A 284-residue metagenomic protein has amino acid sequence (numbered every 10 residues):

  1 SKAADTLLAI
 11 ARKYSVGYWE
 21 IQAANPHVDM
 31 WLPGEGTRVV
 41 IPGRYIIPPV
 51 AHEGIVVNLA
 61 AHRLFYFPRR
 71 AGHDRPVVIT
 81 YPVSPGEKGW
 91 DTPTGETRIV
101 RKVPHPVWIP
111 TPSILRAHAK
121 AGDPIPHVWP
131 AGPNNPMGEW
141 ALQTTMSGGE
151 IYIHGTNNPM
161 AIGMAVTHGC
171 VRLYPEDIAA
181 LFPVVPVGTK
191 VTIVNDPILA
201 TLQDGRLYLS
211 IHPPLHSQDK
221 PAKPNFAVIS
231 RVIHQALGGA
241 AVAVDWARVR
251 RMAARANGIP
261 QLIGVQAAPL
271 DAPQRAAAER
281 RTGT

Functional and structural regions predicted by a protein language model:
S1-V16: Primarily a LysM-type cell-wall glycan-binding module
A4, G34-V39, G188-V191: Loop/turn positions that initiate beta-strands
A4, P26-H27, P42-I46, A60-H62 (+8 more regions): Solvent-exposed coil/turn segments that connect beta secondary-structure elements in extracytoplasmic/periplasmic
L7-L8, Y18, Q22, A61 (+5 more regions): Extracytoplasmic/secreted envelope proteins and their assembly/folding machinery, especially bacterial periplasmic
R12, G17-G54, P197: Extracellular LysM carbohydrate-binding repeats and other cell-envelope/extracellular binding modules
V50-E53, V83-G86, L181, V194-N195: Short beta-alpha junctions and helix-cap segments that line functional grooves
I114-T284: Exported/periplasmic cell-wall-interacting domains
